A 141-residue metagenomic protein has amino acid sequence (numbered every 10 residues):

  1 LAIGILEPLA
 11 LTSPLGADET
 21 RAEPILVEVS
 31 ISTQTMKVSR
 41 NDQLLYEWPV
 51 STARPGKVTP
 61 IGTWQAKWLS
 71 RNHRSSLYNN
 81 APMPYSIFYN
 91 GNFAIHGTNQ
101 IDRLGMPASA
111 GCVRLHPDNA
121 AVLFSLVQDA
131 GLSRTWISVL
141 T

Functional and structural regions predicted by a protein language model:
L1-A10: Bacterial N-terminal signal peptides
L15-G56, P60-T63, P84-S86: Cell wall/extracellular polymer interaction/catalysis modules
D18-E23, V58-T63, N72-T141: Exported/periplasmic cell-wall-interacting domains
